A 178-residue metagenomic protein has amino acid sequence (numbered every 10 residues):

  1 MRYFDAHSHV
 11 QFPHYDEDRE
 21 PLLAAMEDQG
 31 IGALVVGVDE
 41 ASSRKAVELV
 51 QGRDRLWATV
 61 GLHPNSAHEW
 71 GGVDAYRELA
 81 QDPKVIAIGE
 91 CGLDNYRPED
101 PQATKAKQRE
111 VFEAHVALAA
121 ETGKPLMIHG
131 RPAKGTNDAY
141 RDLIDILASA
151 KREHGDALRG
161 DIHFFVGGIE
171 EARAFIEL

Functional and structural regions predicted by a protein language model:
M1-L178: Mid-domain alpha/beta scaffold segments of enzyme catalytic cores
